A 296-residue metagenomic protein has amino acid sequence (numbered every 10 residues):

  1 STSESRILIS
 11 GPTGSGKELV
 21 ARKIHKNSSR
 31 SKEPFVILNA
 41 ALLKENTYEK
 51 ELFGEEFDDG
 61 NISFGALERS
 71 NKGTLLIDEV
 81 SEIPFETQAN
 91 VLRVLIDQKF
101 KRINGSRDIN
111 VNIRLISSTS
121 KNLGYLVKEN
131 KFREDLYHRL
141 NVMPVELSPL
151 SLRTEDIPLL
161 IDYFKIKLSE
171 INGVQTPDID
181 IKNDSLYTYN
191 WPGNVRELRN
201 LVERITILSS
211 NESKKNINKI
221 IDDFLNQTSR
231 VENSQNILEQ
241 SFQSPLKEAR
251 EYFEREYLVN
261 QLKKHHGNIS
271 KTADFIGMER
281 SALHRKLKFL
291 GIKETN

Functional and structural regions predicted by a protein language model:
S1-E55, D59, E68-P84, P149-T154: Conserved post-Walker A coupling segment in P-loop NTPases
S1-T2, I7, V20-A21, H25-E33 (+4 more regions): Nucleotide-binding/hydrolysis machinery
S15, L38, L52, S70 (+11 more regions): Conserved RecA-like P-loop NTPase ATPase core
K17, F224-Q243: Linker/hinge segments immediately adjacent to helix-turn-helix/homeobox DNA-binding domains
K23, E51, N90-R93, K99 (+4 more regions): Alpha-helical transmission elements in cytosolic ATPase-linked domains
G54-N61, D97-R102, Y125, E239-Q240: Short gly/ser/thr-rich secondary-structure transition/capping motifs
I62-K72, L76, P84-N90, I103-S120 (+1 more regions): AAA+/SF3 P-loop NTPase mechanochemical coupling elements
I237-N296: Bacterial C-terminal helix-turn-helix
